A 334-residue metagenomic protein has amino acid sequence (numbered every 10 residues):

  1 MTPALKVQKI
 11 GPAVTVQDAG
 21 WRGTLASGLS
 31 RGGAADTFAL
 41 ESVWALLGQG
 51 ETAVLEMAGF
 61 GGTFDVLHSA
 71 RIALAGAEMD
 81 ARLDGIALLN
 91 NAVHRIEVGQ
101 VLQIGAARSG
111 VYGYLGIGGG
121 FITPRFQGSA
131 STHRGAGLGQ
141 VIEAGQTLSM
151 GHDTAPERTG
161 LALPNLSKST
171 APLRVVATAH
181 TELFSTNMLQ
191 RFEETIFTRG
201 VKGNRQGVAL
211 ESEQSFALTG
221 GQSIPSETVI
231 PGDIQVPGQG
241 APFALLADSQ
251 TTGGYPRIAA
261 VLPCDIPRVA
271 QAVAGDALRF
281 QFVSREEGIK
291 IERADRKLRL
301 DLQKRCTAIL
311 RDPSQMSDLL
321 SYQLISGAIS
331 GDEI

Functional and structural regions predicted by a protein language model:
M1-I334: Conserved "landmark" site that anchors the functional core of diverse proteins
